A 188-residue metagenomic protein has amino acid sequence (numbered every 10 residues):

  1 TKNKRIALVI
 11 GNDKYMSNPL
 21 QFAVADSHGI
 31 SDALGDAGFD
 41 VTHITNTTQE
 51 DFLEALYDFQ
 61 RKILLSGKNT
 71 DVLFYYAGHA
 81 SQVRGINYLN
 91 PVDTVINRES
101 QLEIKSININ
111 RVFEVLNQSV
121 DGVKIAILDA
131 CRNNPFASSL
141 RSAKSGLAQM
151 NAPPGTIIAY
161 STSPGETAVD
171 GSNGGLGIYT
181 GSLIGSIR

Functional and structural regions predicted by a protein language model:
T1-S17, S138: Disordered regulatory segments flanking catalytic cores
N3-A7, A37-D40, G67-V72, S119-I125 (+1 more regions): Loop/turn elements at helix/coil->beta-strand transitions in domains of secreted/extracellular proteins
L8-I10, I44, Y75, I127: Short hydrophobic segments within beta-strands
D13-S17, D36, D40, T47-D51 (+4 more regions): Solvent-exposed loop/turn segments at secondary-structure junctions within structured extracellular/periplasmic domains
K14-H28, D170-G175: Glycine- and acidic-residue-enriched helix-capping/strand-helix junction motifs
S27, S31-T70: Functional beta-strand-loop-alpha-helix junction segments that form "active/interaction loops" within catalytic
L34, I44, D121-R188: Active-site-proximal C-terminal subdomain of hydrolase catalytic domains
L53-A77, S81-S139, I184: Caspase-like (clan CD) cysteine peptidase catalytic core
